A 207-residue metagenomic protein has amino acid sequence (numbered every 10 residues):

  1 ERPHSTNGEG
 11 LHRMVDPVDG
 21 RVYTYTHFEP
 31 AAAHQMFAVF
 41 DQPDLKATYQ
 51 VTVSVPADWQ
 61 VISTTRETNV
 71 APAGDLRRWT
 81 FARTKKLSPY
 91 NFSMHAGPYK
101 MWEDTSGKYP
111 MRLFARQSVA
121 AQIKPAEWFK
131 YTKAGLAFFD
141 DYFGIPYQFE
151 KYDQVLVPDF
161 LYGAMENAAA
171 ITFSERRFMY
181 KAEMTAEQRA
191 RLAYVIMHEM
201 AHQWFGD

Functional and structural regions predicted by a protein language model:
E1-D19, A73-D75: A surface-exposed beta-strand-loop module
P3, F138, Y142, Q203: Short alpha-helical functional segments enriched in proximate histidine and acidic residues
G8, A33-H34: Generic N-terminal initiation segments characterized by hydrophobic and/or small/turn-forming residues
L11-M14, F37, W204: Compositionally biased, intrinsically disordered low-complexity segments enriched in polar/proline residues
D16, T26-A31, A38-M197: Hydrophobic helix-coil surface modules that form long, contiguous segments used for peptide/substrate interaction
F160, F205-G206: Active-site-proximal flexible loops/turns
I196, M200-F205: Active-site His/Glu-centered metal-binding helix of metallohydrolases
